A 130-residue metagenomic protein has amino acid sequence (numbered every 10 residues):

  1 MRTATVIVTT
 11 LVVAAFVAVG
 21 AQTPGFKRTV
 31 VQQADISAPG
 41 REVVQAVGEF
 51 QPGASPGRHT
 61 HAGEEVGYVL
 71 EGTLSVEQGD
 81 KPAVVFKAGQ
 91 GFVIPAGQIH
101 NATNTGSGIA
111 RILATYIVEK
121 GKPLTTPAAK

Functional and structural regions predicted by a protein language model:
R2-V47, A83-V85, V93, T103 (+1 more regions): A short, N-terminal "cap"/entry segment at the start of jelly-roll beta-barrel domains of the cupin/DSBH fold
A38-G40, T60, Y68, T105-I109: Extracellular/periplasmic catalytic domains that process cell-envelope and extracellular macromolecules
V43, H61-A62, G79-D80: Short, small/polar residue-rich loop motifs at catalytic or cofactor-binding pockets
E49-F50, H61-V76: Short, conserved beta-strand element in jelly-roll/cupin
F50-Q51, L74, D80-G97: Short acidic-glycine-tyrosine-enriched beta hairpin
G57-G63, Q98: Histidine-centered catalytic micro-motifs
G97-G121: Ligand-binding loop in jelly-roll beta-barrel domains
